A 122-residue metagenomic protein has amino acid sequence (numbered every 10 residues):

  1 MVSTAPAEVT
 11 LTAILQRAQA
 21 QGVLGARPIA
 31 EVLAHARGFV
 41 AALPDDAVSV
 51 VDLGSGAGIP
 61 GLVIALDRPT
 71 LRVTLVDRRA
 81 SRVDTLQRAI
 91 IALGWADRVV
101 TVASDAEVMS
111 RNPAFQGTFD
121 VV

Functional and structural regions predicted by a protein language model:
M1-V51, D67, S81-R82, R88-L93: Class I SAM-dependent transferase core
V48, L71, D97-V99: A structural micro-motif
D52-G56: Conserved S-adenosyl-L-methionine
A57-T70: Conserved SAM-binding loop of SAM-dependent methyltransferases across substrates and taxa, primarily the Class I
R72-D77: Conserved SAM-binding motif I beta-strand of class I
R79-R82, D105: Residues in the short beta-alpha loop(s) of Rossmann-like NAD(P)-binding domains
Q87-G117: S-adenosyl-L-methionine
V122: Hydrophobic beta-strand segment of the Class I
